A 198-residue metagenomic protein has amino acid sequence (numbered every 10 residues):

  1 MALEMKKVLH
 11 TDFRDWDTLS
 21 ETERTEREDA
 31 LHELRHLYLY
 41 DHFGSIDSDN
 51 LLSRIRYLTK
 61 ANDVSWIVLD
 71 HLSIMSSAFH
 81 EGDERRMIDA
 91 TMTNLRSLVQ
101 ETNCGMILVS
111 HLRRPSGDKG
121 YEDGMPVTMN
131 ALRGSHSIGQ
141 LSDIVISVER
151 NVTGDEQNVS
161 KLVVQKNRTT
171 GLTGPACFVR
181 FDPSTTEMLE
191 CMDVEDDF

Functional and structural regions predicted by a protein language model:
M1-D63, S77, A176-F178: Cytosolic-facing regulatory segments adjacent to core modules
E4, D41-V163, T169, D196-F198: P-loop NTPase motor core
F13, D17-S20, S116, R133-H136 (+1 more regions): Solvent-exposed, flexible loop/coil residues
F13, E23, T102, M192-D193: Generic low-complexity, intrinsically disordered sequence content enriched in small uncharged/hydrophobic residues
W16, I74, G124, R180-S184: Generic signature of intrinsically disordered, low-complexity segments enriched in small/polar residues
L31, L37-D41, L132, I146 (+3 more regions): Generic preference for hydrophobic/aromatic residues in regular secondary structure cores
H32-E33, Q157, L172: A generic structural signal for short, non-catalytic loop/turn and secondary-structure boundary residues
T169-F198: NTP-binding/hydrolysis catalytic cores, primarily Walker-type P-loop NTPases
